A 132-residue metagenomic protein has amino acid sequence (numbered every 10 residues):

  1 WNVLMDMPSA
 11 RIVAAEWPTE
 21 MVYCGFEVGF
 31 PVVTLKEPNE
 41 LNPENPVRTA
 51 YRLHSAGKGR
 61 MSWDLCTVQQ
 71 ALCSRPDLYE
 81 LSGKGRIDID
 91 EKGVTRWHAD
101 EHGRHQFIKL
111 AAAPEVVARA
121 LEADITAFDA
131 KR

Functional and structural regions predicted by a protein language model:
W1-R132: N-terminal acidic, glycine/proline-rich low-complexity segments
